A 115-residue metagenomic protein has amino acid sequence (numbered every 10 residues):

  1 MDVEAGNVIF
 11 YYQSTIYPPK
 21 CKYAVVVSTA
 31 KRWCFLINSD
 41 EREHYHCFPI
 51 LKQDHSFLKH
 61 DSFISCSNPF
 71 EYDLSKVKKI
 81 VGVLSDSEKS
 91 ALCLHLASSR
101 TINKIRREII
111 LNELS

Functional and structural regions predicted by a protein language model:
I9-F10, C21, D61, F70: Intrinsically disordered, low-complexity segments enriched in small/polar residues
F10-Q13, Y17-S56: Compact nucleic-acid interaction/catalytic patches
Q53-S115: C-terminal terminal-subdomain/extension
